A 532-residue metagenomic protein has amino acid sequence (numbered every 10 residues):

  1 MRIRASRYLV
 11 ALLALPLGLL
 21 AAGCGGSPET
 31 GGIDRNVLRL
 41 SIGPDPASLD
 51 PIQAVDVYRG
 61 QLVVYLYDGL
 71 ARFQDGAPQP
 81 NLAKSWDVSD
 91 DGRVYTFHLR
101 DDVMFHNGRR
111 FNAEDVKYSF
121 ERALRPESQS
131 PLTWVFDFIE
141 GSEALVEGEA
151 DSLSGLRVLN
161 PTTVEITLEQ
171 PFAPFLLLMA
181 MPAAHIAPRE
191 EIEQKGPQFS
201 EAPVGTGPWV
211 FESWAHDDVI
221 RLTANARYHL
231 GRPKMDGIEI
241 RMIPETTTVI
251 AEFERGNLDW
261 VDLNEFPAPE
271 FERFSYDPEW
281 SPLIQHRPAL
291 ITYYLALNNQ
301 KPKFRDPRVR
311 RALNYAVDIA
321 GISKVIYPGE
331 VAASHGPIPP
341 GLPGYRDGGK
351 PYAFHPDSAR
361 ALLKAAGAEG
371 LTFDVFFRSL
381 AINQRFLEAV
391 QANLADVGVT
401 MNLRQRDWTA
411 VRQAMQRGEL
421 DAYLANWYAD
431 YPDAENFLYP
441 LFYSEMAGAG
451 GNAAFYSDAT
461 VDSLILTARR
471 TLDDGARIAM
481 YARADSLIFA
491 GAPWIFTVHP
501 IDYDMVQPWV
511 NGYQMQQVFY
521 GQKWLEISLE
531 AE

Functional and structural regions predicted by a protein language model:
L40, V331, P343, K364-D430 (+2 more regions): Ligand/substrate-recognition segments at binding pockets and active sites
S41-D90, E121, E201-G205, K523: N-terminal lobe/hinge region of extracytoplasmic solute-binding protein
S85-V135, E165, V249-E252, K303: Aromatic- and charge-enriched surface segment that lines or borders ligand/interaction sites
H98, K117, L124, P131-P188: Surface-exposed binding/hinge segments that line and control ligand-binding clefts or catalytic entry sites
E212-T223, E239-K301, K324: Extracellular/periplasmic solute-recognition and catalytic clefts
R221-A224, R305-A392, S457, L464 (+2 more regions): Append "and occasionally in soluble cytosolic enzymes with long acidic Gly/Pro-rich linkers
R311, D396, T400-V411, Q416 (+3 more regions): Extracytoplasmic/peripheral linker and loop segments enriched in polar/acidic and small residues with frequent Thr/Pro
D504-E532: Long beta-strand-rich cores associated with HINT superfamily self-processing modules
